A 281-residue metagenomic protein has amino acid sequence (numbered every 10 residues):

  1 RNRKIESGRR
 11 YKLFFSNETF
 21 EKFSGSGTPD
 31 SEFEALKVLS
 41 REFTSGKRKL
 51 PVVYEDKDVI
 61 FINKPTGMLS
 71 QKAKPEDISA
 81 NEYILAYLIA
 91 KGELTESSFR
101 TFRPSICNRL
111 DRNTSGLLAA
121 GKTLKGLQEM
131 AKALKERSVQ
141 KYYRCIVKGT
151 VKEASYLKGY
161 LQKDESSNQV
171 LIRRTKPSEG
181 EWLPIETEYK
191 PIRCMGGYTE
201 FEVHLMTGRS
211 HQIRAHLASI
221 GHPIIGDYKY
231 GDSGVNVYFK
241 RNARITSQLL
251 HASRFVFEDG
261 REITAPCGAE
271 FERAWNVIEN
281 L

Functional and structural regions predicted by a protein language model:
R1-S166, G180-E186, C194, E262 (+1 more regions): RNA pseudouridine synthases
F33, L171, L183-P184, S233-F239: Short Pro/Gly-enriched beta-strand edge/turn motifs at strand-loop
E76-I84, G196-F255: Pseudouridine synthase
L161, R254-F257: Short polybasic amphipathic segments
N168-G180, A243-R244: Short aromatic-glycine motifs in intrinsically disordered, low-complexity regions
Y189: Long C-terminal interaction/binding lobes of large macromolecular proteins
R209, A269-E270: Beta-rich strand-turn-strand
